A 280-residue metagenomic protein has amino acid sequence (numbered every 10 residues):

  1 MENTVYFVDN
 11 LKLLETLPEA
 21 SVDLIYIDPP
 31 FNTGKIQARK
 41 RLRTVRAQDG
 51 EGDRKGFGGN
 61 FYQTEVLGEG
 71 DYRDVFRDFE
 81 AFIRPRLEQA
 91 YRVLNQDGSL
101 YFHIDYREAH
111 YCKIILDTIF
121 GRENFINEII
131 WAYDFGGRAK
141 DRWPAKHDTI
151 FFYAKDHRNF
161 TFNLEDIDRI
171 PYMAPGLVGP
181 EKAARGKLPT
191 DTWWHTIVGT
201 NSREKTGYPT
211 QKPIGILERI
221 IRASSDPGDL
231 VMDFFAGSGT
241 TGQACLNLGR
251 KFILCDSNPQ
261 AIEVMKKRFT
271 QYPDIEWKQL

Functional and structural regions predicted by a protein language model:
M1-E276: Core catalytic lobe of class I
Q279-L280: Alpha-helical transmembrane segments and their helix-membrane boundary motifs
